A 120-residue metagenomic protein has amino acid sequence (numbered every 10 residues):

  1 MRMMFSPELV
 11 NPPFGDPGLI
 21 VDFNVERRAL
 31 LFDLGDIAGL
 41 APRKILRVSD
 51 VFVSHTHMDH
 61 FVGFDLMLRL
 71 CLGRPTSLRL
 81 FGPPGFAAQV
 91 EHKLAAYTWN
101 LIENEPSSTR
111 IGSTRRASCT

Functional and structural regions predicted by a protein language model:
M1-T120: Binuclear metal-dependent hydrolase catalytic cores
